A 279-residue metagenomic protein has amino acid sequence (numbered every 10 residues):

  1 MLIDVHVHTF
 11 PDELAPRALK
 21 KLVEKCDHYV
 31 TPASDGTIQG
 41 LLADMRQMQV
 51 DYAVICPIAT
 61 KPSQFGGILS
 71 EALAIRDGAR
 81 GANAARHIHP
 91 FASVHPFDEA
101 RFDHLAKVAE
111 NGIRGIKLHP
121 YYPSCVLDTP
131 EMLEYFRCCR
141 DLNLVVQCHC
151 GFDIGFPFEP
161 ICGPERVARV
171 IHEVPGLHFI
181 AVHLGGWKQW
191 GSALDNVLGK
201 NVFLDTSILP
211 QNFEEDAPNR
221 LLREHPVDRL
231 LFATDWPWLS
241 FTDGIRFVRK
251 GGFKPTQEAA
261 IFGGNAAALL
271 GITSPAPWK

Functional and structural regions predicted by a protein language model:
M1-H8, L14-Y52, E224-R229, T242-K279: Mid-to-C-terminal alpha-helical segments outside catalytic/metal-binding sites
D4, V54-P57, S93, I180-H183 (+3 more regions): Short beta-strand segments
H6, M45, A72, V108 (+7 more regions): Conserved, mostly hydrophobic/aromatic
H6-D12, H149, H183: Histidine-centered divalent metal-coordination motifs
G40-D44, I68-R76, H104-V108, E131-Y135 (+4 more regions): A general structural detector for well-ordered alpha-helical segments in enzyme core domains, enriched
D51-Y52, T60-I154, N212: Active-site gating/metal-coordination segments in enzymes
G78-H87, E173-L177, L198-N201, H225 (+1 more regions): Short helix-capping segments at alpha-helix termini
R114-G115, D128-L231: Catalytic pocket-lining loop regions of alpha/beta-barrel enzymes, especially the amidohydrolase/enolase/GH5 lineages
